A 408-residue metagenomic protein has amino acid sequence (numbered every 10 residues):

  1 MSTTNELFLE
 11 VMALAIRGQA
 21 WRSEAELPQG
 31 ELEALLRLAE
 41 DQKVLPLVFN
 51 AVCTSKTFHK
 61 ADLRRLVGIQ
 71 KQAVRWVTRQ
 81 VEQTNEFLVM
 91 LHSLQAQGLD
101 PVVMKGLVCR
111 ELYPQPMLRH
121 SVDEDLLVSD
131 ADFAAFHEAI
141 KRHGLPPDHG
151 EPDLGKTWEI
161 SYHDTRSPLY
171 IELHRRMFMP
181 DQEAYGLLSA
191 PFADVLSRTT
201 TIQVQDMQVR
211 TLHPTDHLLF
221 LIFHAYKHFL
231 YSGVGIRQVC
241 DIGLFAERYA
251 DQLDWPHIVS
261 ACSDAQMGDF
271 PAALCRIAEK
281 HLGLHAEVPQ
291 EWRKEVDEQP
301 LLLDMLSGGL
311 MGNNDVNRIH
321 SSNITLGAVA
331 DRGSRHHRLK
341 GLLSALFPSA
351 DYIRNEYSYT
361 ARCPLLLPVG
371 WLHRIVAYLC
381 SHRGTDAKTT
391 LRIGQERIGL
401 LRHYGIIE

Functional and structural regions predicted by a protein language model:
M1-V122, V128-E408: Conserved NTP-donor binding/palm subdomain of two-metal-ion nucleotidyltransferases/polymerases, i.e., the charged
